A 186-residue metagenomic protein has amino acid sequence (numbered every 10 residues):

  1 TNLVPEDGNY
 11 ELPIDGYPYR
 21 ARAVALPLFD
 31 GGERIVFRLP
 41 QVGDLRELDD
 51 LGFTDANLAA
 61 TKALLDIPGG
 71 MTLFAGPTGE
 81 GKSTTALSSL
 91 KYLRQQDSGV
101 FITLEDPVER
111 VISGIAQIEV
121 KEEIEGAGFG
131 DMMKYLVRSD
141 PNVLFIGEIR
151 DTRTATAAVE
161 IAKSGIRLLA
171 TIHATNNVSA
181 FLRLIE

Functional and structural regions predicted by a protein language model:
T1-E80, T85: N-terminal "pre-motor" subdomain/linker immediately upstream of P-loop NTPase catalytic cores
L65, G70-T72, T85-E186: Switch/coupling sub-region of P-loop NTPases
